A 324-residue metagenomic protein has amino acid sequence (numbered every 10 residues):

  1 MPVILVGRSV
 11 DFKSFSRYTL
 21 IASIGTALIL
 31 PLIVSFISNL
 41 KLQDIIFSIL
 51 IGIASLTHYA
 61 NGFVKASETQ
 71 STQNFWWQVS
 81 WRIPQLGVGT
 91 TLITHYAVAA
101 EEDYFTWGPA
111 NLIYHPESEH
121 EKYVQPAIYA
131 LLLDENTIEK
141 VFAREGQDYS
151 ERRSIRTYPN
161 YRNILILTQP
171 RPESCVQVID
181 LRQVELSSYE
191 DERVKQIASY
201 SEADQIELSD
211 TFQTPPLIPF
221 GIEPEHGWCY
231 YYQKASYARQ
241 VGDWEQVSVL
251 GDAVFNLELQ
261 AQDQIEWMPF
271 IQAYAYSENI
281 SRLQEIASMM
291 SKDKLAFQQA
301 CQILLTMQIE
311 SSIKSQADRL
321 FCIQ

Functional and structural regions predicted by a protein language model:
M1-S14, A54-F63: Transmembrane-helix signature of polytopic, lipid-linked glycan biosynthesis machinery
V10-F36: Hydrophobic/aromatic-rich transmembrane helices and adjacent perimembrane loops
I24-A27, V79-Q85, T90-L92: Conserved beta-strand->loop/alpha-helix structural units within folded catalytic cores of enzymes with alpha/beta
L28-H58: Signature aromatic-anchored transmembrane alpha helix within multi-pass, membrane-resident enzymes that catalyze glycan
I37-Q43, N74-W76, I93-W107: Juxtamembrane/interfacial segments around transmembrane helices
G52-W81: Hydrophobic alpha-helical transmembrane segments in integral membrane proteins
I83-V88, Y96-Q324: C-terminal luminal/periplasmic domains and tails of membrane-associated envelope-modifying transferases
